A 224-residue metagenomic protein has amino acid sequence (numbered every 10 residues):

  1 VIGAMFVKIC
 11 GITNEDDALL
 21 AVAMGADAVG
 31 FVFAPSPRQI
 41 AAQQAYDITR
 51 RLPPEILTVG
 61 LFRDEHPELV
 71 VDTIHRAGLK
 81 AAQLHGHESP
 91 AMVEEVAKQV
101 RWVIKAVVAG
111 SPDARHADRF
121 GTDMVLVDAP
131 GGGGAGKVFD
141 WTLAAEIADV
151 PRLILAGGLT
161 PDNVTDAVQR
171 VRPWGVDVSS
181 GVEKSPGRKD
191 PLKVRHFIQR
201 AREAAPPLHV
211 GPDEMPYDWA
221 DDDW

Functional and structural regions predicted by a protein language model:
V1-W224: Conserved N-terminal beta1-alpha1 strand-loop-helix module at the mouth
